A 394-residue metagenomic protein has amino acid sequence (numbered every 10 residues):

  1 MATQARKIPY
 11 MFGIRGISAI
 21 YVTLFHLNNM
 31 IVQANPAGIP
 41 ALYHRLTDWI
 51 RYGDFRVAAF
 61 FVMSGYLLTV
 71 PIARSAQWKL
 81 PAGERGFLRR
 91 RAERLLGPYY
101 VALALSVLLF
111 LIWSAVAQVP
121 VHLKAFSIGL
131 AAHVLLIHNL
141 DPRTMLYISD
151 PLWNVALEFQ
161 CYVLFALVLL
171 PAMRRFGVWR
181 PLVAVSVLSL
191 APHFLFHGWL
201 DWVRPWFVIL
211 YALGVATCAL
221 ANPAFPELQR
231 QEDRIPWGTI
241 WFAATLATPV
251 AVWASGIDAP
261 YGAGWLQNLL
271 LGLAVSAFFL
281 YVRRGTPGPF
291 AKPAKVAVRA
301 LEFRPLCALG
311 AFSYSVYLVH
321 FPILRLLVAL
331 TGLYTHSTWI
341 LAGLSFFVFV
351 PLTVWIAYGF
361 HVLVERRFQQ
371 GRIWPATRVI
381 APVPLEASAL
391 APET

Functional and structural regions predicted by a protein language model:
R6-P9, R45-V57, K124, M145-L157 (+4 more regions): Interfacial loop-to-helix transition and helix-capping segments at the boundaries of transmembrane helices
P9-R74, L96-Y99, H133-I137, F278 (+3 more regions): Functionally critical transmembrane alpha-helices in membrane proteins and complexes, commonly lining
I20-L27, L108, V185-H197, A243-G256 (+1 more regions): Aromatic-anchored segments of alpha-helical transmembrane domains
Y43-R45, R85-R89, L95-L157, L190-A191 (+1 more regions): Membrane-interface helix-loop-helix regions
D54, Y211, V215-A216, T239-R366: Alpha-helical transmembrane segments of multi-pass integral membrane proteins
D54-V57, I72-A115, L123-A132, Q160-Y162 (+5 more regions): Transmembrane alpha-helical segments and their boundary/interface "anchor" motifs in multi-pass integral membrane
F159-L188, A219-T239: Solvent-exposed interhelical
F303, A329, R366-T394: Membrane-proximal cytoplasmic C-terminal regulatory module of class A 7TM GPCRs
